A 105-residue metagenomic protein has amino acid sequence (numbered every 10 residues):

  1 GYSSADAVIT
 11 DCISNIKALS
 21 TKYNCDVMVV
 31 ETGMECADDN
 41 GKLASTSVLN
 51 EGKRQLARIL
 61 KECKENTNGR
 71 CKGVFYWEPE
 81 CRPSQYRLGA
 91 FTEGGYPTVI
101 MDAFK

Functional and structural regions predicted by a protein language model:
G1-K17, T21-C36: Aromatic- and acid-rich polysaccharide-binding/catalytic face of secreted or lumenal carbohydrate-active enzymes
D11-S14, A18-T21, A37-R58, E62-K105: Aromatic-rich peripheral "rim/lid" segments of glycoside hydrolase catalytic domains that contact and position glycan
